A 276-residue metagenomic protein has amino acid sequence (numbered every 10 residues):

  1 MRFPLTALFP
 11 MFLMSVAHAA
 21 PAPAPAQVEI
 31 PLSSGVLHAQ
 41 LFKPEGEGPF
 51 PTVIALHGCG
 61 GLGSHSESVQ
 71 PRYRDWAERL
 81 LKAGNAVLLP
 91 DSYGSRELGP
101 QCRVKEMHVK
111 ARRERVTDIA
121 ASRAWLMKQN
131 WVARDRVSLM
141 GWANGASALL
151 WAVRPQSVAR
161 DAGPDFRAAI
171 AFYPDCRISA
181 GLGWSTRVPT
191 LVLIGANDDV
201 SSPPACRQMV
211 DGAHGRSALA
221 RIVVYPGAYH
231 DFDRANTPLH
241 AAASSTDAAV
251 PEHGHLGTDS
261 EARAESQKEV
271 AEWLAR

Functional and structural regions predicted by a protein language model:
A20-G48: N-terminal cap/lid segment of alpha/beta-hydrolase-fold proteins
G48-F50, G58-L98, I178, D199-P203: Short substrate-entry loop that stabilizes the transition state in hydrolases
H108-N130, W151: Alpha/beta-hydrolase active-site loop
W131-A143: Alpha/beta-hydrolase fold nucleophile elbow
V192-I194: Short beta-strand/loop motif that positions the catalytic acidic residue of the alpha/beta-hydrolase fold
N197-S201, H230-D231: Acidic catalytic loop of the alpha/beta-hydrolase fold
S202-G212, T237: Short alpha-helix in the alpha/beta-hydrolase fold that links the catalytic acid
L219-R276: C-terminal catalytic histidine-bearing segment of alpha/beta-hydrolase fold enzymes
